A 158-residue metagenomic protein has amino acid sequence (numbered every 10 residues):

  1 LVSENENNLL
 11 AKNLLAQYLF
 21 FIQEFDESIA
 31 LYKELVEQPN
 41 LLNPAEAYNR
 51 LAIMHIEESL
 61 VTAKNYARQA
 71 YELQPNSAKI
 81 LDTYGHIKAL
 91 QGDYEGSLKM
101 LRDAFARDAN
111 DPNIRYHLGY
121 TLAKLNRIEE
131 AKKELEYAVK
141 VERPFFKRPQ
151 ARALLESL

Functional and structural regions predicted by a protein language model:
E4-N5, Q38-N40, L73, A106-R107 (+1 more regions): Structural marker of alpha-solenoid helical repeat scaffolds
L10, N43-E46, K79, N113 (+1 more regions): Start-of-helix register in tetratricopeptide repeats
L14, N49-R50, T83, H117 (+1 more regions): Canonical tetratricopeptide repeat
F21-I22, I56-E58, L90-Q91, K124 (+1 more regions): Register position in tetratricopeptide repeats
K124-L158: Terminal, low-structured helical/coil segments at or just beyond the last alpha-helical repeat
